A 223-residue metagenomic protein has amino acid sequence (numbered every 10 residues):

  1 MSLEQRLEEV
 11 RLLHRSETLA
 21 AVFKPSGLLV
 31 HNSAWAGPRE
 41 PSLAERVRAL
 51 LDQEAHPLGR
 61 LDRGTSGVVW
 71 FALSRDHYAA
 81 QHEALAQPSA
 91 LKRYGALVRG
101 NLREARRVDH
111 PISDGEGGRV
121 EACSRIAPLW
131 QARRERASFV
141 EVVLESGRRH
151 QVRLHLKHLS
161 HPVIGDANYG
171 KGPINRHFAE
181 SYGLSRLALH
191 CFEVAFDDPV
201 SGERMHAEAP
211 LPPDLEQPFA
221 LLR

Functional and structural regions predicted by a protein language model:
M1-R125, W130-R134, H177, P210-L222: RNA pseudouridine synthases
R15, D197-P199: Active-site beta-strand termini and strand-to-loop segments that position acidic
P25, E145, P199-V200: Short, ordered coil/turn segments that flank beta-strands lining enzyme active or ligand-binding pockets
L43, V47, Y78, E135-F196 (+1 more regions): Pseudouridine synthase
